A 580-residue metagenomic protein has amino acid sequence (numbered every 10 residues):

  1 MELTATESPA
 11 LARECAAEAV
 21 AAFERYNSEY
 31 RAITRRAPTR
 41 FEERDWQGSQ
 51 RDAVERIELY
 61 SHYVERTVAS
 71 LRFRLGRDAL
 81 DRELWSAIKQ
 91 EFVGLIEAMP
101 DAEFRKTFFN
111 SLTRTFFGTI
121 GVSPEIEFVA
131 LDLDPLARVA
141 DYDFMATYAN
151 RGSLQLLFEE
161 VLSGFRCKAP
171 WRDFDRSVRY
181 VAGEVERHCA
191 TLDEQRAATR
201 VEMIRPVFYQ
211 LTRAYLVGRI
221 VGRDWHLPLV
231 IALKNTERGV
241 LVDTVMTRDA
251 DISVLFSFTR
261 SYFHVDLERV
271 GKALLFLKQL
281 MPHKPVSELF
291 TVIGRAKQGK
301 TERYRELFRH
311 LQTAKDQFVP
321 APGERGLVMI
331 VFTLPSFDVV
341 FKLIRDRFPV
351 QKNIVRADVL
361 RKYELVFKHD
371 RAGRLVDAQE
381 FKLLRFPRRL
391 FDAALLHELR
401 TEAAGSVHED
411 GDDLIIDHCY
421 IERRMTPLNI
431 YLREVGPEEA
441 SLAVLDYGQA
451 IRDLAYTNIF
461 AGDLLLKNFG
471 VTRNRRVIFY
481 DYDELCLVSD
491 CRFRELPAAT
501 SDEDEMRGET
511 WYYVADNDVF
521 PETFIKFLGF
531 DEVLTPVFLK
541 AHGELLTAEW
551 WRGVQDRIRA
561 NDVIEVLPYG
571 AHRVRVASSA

Functional and structural regions predicted by a protein language model:
E2-D251: Noncatalytic N-terminal accessory/assembly modules of large enzymes
R187-E434, E439-L442, D446, Y456: Conserved ATP-binding subdomain of kinase catalytic cores across diverse folds
F341, V350, F460-A515: Catalytic activation segment of kinase domains across protein kinase-like and atypical kinase folds
E364-F381, R494-G529: Active-site-adjacent segment of 2-oxoglutarate/Fe(II) JmjC oxygenases
D453-I459: Protein kinase catalytic-loop region centered on the HRD/HxD motif
M506-R575: C-terminal region signature
